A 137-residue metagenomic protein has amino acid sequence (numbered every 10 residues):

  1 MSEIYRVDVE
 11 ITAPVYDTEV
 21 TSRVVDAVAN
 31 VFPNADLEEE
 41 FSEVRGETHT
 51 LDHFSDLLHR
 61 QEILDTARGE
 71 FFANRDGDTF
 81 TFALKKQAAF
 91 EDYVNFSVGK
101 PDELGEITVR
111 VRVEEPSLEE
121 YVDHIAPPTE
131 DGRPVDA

Functional and structural regions predicted by a protein language model:
M1-I4, P33-L37, R68-N74, N95-E103: Short, flexible, solvent-exposed loop/turn segments with mixed acidic/basic and small polar residues
M1-L37: Long, hydrophobic N-terminal alpha-helical segment
R6, E39-E43, G77: Short Gly/Ser/Thr- and Asp/Glu-enriched loop/turn motifs at secondary-structure junctions
V7-V15, D78-F82, G105-V113: Short, structured motif recognition centered on aromatic/hydrophobic residues
V24-A29, L57-I63, I125: Short amphipathic alpha-helices in soluble, non-transmembrane regions that often serve as interface/regulatory elements
E38-L57: Short, charge-patterned binding micro-sites
E62-V98: Mid-chain, well-packed structural core segment of small domains
D92-A137: Glycine-rich, aromatic-bearing surface loops/beta-hairpins
